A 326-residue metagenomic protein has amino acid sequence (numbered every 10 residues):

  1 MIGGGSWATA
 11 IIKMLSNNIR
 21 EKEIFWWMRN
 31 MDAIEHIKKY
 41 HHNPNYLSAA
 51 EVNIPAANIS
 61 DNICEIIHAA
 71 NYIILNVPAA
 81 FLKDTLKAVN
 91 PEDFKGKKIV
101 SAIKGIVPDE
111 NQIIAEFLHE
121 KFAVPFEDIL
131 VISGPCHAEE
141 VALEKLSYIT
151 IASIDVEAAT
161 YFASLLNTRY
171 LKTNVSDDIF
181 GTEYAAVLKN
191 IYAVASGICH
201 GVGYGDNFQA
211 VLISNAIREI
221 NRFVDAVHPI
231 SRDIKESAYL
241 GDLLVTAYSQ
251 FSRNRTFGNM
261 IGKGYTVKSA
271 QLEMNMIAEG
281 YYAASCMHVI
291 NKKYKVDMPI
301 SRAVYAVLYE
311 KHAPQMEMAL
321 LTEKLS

Functional and structural regions predicted by a protein language model:
M1-A50, A56-D61: NAD(P)+-binding Rossmann beta1-loop-alpha1 motif at the extreme N-terminus of oxidoreductases
G4, A8, N30, L82 (+16 more regions): Generic structural signal for well-ordered, non-membrane alpha-helical segments in soluble metabolic enzymes
I54, N58-H68, Y72-E144, F162-S164: Rossmann-like NAD(P)(H) cofactor-binding subdomain of soluble oxidoreductases
H68-A69, L188, L240: Alpha-helix C-terminal capping/helix-to-coil transition sites in glycosyltransferase folds
F81, E92, E120-D128, L146-D233: Internal alpha-helical scaffold of NAD(P)-dependent oxidoreductase catalytic cores
S196-H200, D225-S326: NAD(P)-dependent Rossmann-like dehydrogenase/reductase catalytic/cofactor-binding core
